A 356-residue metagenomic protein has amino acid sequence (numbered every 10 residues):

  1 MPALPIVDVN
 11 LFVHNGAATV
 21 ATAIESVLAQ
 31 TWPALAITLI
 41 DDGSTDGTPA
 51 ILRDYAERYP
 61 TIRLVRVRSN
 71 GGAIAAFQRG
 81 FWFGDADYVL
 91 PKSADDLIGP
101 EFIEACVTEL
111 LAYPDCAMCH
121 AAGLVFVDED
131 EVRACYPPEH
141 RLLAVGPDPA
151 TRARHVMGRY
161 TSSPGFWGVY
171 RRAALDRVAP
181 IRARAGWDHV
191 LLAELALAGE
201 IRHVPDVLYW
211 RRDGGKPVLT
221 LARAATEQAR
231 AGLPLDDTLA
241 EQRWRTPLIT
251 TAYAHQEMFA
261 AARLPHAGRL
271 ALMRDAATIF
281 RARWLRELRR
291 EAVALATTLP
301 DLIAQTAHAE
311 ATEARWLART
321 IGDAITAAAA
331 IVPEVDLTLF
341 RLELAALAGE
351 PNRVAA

Functional and structural regions predicted by a protein language model:
M1-S26: N-proximal low-complexity "stem/linker" segments adjacent to membrane-targeting elements
P5-D8, A36, V190: Cell-envelope/extracellular polymer assembly enzymes that use nucleotide-activated donors
E25-A34: Short, acidic, metal-binding catalytic loop of nucleotide-sugar glycosyltransferases
D41-A50, S69, S93: A conserved acidic beta->alpha catalytic loop
V67-G84, L97: Glycine-rich, basic loop-to-helix element that forms the pyrophosphate-binding segment of sugar-nucleotide handling
W82, V145-A231: Conserved nucleotide-sugar donor-binding catalytic segment
V89: Short aromatic/hydrophobic "clamp" motif used to bind/position activated sugar donors
E101-C135: Conserved donor NDP-sugar-binding/catalytic core segment of glycosyltransferases
